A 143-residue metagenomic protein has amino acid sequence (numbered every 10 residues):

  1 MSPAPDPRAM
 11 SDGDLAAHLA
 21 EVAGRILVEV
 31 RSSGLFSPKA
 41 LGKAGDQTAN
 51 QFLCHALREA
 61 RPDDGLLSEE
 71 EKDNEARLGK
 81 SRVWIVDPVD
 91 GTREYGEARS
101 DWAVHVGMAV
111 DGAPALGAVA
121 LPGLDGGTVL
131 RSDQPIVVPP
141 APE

Functional and structural regions predicted by a protein language model:
M1-V89: N-terminal subdomain of lithium-sensitive/metallo-dependent phosphomonoesterases centered on the IMPase/IPPase/PAP
R77-P135, P139: DPxDG-like acidic metal-binding loop motif
P142-E143: An extended, acidic
